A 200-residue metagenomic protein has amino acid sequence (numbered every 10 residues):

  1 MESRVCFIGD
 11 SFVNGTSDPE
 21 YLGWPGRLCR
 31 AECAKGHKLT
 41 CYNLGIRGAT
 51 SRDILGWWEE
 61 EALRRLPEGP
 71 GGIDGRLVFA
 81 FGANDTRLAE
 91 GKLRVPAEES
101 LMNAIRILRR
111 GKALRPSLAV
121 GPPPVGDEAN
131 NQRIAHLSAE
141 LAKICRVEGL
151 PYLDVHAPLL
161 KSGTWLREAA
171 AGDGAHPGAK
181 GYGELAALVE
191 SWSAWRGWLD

Functional and structural regions predicted by a protein language model:
M1-R47, S51-D53, E59-G71: Serine-esterase "nucleophile elbow" of acetyl-processing enzymes
E2, R30, H37, G56-D200: Alpha-helical cap/lid subdomain in secreted, periplasmic, or secretory-pathway luminal O-acyl-processing enzymes
